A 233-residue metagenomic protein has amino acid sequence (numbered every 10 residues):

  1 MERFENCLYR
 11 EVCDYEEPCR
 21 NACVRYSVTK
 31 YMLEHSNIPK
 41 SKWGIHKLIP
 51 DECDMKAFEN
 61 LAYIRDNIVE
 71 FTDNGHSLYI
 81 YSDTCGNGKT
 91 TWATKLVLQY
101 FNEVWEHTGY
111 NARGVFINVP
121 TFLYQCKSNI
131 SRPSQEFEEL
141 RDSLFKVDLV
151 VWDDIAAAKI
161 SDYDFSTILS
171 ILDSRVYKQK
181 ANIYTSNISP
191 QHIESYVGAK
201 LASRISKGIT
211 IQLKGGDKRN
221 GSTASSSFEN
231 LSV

Functional and structural regions predicted by a protein language model:
M1-N67, I209-I211, K218-V233: A short, basic N-terminal segment
M55-A62, Y81-N87, Y100-K146: Short glycine-rich substrate-engagement loop in P-loop NTPases that contacts/grips substrate
F71-T72, E106-G109, D142-F145, D173-K178 (+1 more regions): Conserved catalytic network of the ASCE P-loop NTPase/AAA+ motor domain
T72-T94: Walker A/P-loop nucleotide-binding motif
K95-Q99: Active-site signature of alpha/beta-hydrolase-fold catalytic machinery across serine- and Asp/Cys-nucleophile hydrolases
R113, K146-L149, K178-Y184: Loop/turn-to-beta-strand initiation segments
Y124-N129, I155-V233: Replace "adjacent to P-loop NTPase cores in ATP/GTP-dependent enzymes" with "adjacent to NTP-binding cores
